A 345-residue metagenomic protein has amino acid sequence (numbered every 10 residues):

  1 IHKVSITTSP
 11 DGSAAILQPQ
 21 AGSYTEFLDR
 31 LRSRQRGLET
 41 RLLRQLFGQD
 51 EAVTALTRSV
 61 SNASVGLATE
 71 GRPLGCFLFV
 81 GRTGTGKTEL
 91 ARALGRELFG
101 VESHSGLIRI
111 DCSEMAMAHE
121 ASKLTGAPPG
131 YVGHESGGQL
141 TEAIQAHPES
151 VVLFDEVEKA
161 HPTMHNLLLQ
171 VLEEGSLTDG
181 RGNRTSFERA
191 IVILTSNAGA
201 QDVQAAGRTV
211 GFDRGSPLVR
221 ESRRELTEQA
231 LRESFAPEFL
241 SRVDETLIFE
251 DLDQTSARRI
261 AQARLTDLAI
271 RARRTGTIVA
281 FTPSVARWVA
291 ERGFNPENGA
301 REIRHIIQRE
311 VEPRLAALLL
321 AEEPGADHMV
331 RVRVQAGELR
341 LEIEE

Functional and structural regions predicted by a protein language model:
I1-E345: AAA+ P-loop NTPase nucleotide-binding core of proteostasis motors
